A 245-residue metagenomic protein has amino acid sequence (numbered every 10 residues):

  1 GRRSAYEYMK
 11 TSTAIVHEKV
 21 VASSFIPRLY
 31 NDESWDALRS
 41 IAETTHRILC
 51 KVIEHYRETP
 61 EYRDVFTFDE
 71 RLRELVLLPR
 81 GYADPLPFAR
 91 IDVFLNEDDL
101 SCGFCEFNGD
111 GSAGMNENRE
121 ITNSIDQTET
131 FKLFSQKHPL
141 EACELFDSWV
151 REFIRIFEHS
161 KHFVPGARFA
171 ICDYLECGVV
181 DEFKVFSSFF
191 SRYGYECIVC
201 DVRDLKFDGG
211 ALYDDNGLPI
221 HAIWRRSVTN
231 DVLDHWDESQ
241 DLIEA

Functional and structural regions predicted by a protein language model:
G1-A245: Preference for protein termini
